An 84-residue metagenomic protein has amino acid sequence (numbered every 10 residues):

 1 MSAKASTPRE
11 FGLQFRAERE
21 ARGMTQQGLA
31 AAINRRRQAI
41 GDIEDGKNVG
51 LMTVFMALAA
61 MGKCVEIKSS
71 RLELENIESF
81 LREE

Functional and structural regions predicted by a protein language model:
M1-A21: A short, Lys/Arg-rich alpha-helix, primarily the initiator
Q14, T25, G50-T53: Residues that mark the N-terminal boundary/hinge immediately upstream of a DNA-recognition element
G23-G41: Short alpha-helical DNA-recognition segment
M52-K68: DNA major-groove recognition helix of helix-turn-helix/homeodomain DNA-binding modules
E66-E84: Short, charged recognition helix plus adjacent turn of helix-turn-helix-like nucleic-acid-binding domains
